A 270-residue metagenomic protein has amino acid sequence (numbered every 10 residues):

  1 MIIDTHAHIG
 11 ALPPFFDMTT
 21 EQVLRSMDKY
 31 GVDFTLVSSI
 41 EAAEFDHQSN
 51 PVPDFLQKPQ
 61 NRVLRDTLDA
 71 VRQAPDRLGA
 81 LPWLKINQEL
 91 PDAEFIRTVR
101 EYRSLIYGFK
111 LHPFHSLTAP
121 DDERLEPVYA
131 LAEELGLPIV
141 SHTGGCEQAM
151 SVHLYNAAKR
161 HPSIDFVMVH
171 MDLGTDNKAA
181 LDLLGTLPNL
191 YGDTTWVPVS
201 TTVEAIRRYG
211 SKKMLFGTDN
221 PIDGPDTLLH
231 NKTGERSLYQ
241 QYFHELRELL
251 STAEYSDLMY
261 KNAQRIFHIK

Functional and structural regions predicted by a protein language model:
M1-L117, E123, K232, Q240-Q241 (+1 more regions): Mid-domain alpha/beta scaffold segments of enzyme catalytic cores
I2-T5, L36-S39, L81-W83, K110 (+4 more regions): Active-site neighborhood of phospho(di)ester-bond hydrolases with catalytic His/Asp-centered motifs
I9-G10, G145, L173, I222: Short active-site segment of divalent metal-dependent hydrolases/proteases that encodes the spacing between
V23-L24, T67-V71, I96-V99, L125-Y129 (+5 more regions): Short amphipathic alpha-helical segments and helix-helix/interface helices
D33, L137-P138, Y191: Residue-level detector of anion-binding/catalytic polar loops
P75-D76, S104, P162-S163, P188 (+1 more regions): Proline-centered flexible-loop/turn and helix-kink motifs
K85-L90, R97, E101-A179: Divalent metal-binding pocket/active-site signature
D165, D172-K270: H/E-rich (His + Asp/Glu) clusters that bind or coordinate divalent metals
